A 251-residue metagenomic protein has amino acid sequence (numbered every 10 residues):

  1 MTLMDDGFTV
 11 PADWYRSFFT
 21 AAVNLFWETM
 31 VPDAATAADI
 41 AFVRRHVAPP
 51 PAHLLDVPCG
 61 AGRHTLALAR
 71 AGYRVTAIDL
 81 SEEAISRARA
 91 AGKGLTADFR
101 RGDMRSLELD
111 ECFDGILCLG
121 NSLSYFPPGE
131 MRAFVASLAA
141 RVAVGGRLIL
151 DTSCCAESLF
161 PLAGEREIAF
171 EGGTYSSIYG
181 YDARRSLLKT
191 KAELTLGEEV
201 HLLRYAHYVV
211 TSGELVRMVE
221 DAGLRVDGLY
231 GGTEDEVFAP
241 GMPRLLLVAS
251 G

Functional and structural regions predicted by a protein language model:
M1-P50: Conserved class I S-adenosyl-L-methionine
P51-P58: Conserved class I S-adenosyl-L-methionine
R63-S106: Class I SAM-dependent methyltransferase SAM/SAH-binding core
E108-G115: A short acidic, Gly/Pro-enriched loop at the edge of an enzyme's catalytic core that lines a small-molecule cofactor
L119-N121: Residues lining the SAM
G129, I149-M218: SAM-dependent methyltransferase
R132-V144: A short glycine-rich, Lys/Arg-flanked "PGG" loop and its adjoining helix->strand segment in the class I
S212-G251: C-terminal lobe and adjacent flexible extensions of AdoMet/dcAdoMet transferase-like proteins
